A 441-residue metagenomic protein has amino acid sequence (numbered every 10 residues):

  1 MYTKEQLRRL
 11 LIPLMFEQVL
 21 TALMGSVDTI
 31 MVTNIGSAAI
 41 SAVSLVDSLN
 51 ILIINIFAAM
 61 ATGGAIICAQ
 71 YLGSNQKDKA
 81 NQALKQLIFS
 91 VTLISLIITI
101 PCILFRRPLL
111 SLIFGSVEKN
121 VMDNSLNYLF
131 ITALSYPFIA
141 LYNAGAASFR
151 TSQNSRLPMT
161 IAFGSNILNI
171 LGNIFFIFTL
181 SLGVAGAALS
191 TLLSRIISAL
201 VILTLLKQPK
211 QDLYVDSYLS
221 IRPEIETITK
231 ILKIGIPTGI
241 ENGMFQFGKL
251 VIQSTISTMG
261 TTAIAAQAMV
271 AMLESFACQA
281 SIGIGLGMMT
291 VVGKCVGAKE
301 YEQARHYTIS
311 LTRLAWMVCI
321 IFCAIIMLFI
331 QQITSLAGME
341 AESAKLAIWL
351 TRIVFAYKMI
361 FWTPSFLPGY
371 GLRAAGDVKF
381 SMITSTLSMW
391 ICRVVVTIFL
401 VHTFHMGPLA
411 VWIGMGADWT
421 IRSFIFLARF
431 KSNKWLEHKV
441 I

Functional and structural regions predicted by a protein language model:
M1-L14, C68-S135, T179-I236, V292-K358 (+1 more regions): Short alpha-helical transmembrane segments in multi-pass integral membrane proteins
Y2-I30, N34-I35, I51-G63, I67 (+5 more regions): N-terminal transmembrane alpha-helices
R9-D28, I131, S165, S194-S198 (+2 more regions): Transmembrane helical elements of multi-pass membrane transporters/channels
L23-S41, L110-K119, F175-V184, G243-F276 (+4 more regions): Helix-terminus/linker motif at the lipid-water interface of multi-pass membrane proteins
V32-I51, K119-N124, V184-A185, T227-I234 (+6 more regions): Interfacial/gating helices of multi-pass transporter permease domains
I40-I100, I139-P158, I264-I330, F361-S385: Small-residue-rich hydrophobic transmembrane alpha-helices
L52-N55, N169-N173, A199-L203, F276-Q279 (+3 more regions): Hydrophobic transmembrane alpha-helices of multi-pass small-molecule transporters
A61, I131-R150, P158-N166, A187-I202 (+5 more regions): Short runs within selected transmembrane alpha-helices of multi-pass transporters and secretion channels
